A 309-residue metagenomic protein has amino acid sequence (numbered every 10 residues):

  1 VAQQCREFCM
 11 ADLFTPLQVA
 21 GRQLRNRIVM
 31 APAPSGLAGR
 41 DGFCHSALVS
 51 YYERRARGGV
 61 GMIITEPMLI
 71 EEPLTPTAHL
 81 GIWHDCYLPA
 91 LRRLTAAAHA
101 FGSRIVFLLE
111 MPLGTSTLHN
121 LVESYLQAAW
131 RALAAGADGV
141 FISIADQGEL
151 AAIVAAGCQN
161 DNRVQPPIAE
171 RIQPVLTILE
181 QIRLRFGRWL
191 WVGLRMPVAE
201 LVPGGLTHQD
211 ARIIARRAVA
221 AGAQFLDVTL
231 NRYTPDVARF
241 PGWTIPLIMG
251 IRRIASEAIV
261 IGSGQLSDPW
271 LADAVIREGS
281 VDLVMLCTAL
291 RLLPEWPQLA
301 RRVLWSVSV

Functional and structural regions predicted by a protein language model:
Q3-V309: Flavin-dependent oxidoreductase catalytic cores
